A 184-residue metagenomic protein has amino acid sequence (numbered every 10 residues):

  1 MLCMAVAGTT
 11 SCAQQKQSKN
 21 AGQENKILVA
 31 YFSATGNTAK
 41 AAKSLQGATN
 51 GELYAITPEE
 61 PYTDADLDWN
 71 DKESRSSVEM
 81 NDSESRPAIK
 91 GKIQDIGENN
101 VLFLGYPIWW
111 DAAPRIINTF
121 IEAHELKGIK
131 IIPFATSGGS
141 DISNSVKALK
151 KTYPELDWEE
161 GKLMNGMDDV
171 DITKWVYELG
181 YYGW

Functional and structural regions predicted by a protein language model:
M1-G8: Bacterial N-terminal signal peptides
C12-L104, D111-A113, N118, E122 (+2 more regions): N-terminal beta1-alpha1-beta2 submodule of the flavodoxin-like/Rossmannoid cofactor-binding fold
I96-G97, E122-G128, T152-Y153: Short, conserved loop/helix-junction motifs that constitute active-site signature segments in enzyme catalytic cores
G105-Y106, F134: Short His-Asn-centered micro-motif
W109-D111, G138: A short acidic, glycine/proline-enriched capping/turn motif at secondary-structure boundaries, especially helix N-cap
P114-T136: N-terminal/domain-start segments enriched in small and hydrophobic, helix-friendly residues, covering either
I132-D168: Short, glycine-/small-residue-rich phosphate/pyrophosphate-handling segment
